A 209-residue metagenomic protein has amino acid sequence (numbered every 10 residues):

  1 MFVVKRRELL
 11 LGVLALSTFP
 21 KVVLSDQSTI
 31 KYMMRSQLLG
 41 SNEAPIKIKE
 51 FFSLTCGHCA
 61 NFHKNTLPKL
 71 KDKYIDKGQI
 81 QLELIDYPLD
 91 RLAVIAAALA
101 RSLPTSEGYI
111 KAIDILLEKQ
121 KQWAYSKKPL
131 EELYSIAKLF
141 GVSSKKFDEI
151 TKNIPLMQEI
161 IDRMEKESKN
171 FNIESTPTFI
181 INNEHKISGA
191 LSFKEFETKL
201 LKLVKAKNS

Functional and structural regions predicted by a protein language model:
F2, E8-S25: N-terminal export signals
D26, S53, S135-S209: C-terminal cap of thioredoxin/glutaredoxin-like
I30-I46: A short beta-strand-turn-helix
L38-L39, W123, I187: Short clusters of hydrophobic/aromatic residues that line enzyme substrate/ligand-binding pockets
E43-G57: Short active-site neighborhood of thiol/selenol oxidoreductases, capturing the structured segment around
K47-E50, Q81-L84, T178-I180: Soluble periplasmic/extracytoplasmic beta-strand elements of cell-envelope proteins
F52, A60-K138: Structural alpha/beta surface segment adjacent to cysteine/selenocysteine redox centers across thiol/disulfide enzymes
